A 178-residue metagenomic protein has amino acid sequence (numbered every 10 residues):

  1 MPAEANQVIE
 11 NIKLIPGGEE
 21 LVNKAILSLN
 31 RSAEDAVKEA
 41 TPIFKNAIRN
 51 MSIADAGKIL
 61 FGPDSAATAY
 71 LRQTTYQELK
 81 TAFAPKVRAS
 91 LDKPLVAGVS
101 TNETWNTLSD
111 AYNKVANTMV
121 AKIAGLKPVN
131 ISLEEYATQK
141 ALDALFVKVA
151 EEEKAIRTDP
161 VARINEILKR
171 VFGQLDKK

Functional and structural regions predicted by a protein language model:
M1-A36: N-terminal Sec/ER secretory leader and immediately downstream segment of secreted/extracellular precursors
V22-Y70: Extracytoplasmic beta-rich ectodomain segments of secreted or membrane-anchored proteins
D64-A111: A contiguous pocket-lining binding segment that forms or flanks enzyme active sites
A82-S90, P94, V115, A141-K148 (+2 more regions): Hydrophobic alpha-helical segments of membrane proteins
T104, A111-K127: Extended amphipathic ligand-handling, pore-lining, and cofactor/metal-binding catalytic surfaces
K127-N130, E134: Mature, extracytoplasmic segments of signal peptide-bearing proteins
E134-K178: A cross-kingdom marker for long, charged
